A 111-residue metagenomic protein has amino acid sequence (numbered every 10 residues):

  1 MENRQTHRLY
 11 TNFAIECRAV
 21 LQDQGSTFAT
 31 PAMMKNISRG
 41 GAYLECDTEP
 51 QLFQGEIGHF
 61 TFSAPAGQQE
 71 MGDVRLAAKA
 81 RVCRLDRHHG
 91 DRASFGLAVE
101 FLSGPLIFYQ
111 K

Functional and structural regions predicted by a protein language model:
M1-K111: Structured alpha-helical
